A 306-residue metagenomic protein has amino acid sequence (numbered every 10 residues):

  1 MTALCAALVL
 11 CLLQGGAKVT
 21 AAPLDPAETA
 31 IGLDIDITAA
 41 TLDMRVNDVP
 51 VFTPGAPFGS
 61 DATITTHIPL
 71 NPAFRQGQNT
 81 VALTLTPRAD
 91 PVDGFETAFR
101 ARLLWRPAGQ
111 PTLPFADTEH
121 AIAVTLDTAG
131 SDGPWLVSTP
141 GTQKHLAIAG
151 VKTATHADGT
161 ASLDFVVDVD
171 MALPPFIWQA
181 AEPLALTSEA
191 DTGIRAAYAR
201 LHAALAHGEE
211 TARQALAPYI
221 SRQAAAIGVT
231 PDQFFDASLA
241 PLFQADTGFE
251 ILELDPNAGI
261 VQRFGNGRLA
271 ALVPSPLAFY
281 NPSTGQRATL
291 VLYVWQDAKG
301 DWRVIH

Functional and structural regions predicted by a protein language model:
A3-G15: Bacterial N-terminal signal peptides
V19-D43, T84-T211, A215-H306: Beta-strand-rich recognition domains
D25, S60-T63: Short, glycine/acidic-rich beta->alpha junctions
T41-D61: Short strand-turn-strand beta-turns centered on an Asx-Gly dipeptide
M44, F74-L85: Short, well-structured beta-strand segments within conserved domains
P57-G59, P69-L70, N79, A129: Glycine-rich loops and low-complexity Gly/Arg-rich segments that provide flexible linkers or classic glycine-based
A62-H67, R268-L272: Short, exposed beta-strand "edge-strand" segments with a Pro/Gly-rich flavor and a Y/T-containing core
I64, P69-G77, F95: A glycine-anchored, Pro-Gly-centered beta-turn/N-cap motif
